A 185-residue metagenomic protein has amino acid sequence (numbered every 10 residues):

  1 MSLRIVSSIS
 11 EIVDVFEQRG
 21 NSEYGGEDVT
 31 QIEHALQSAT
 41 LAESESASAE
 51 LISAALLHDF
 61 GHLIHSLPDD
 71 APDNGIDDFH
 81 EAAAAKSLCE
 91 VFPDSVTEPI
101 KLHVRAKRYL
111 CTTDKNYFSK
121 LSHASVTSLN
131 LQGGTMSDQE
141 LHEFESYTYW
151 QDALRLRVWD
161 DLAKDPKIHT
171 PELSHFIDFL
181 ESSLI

Functional and structural regions predicted by a protein language model:
M1-I185: Metal-dependent phosphohydrolase cores
